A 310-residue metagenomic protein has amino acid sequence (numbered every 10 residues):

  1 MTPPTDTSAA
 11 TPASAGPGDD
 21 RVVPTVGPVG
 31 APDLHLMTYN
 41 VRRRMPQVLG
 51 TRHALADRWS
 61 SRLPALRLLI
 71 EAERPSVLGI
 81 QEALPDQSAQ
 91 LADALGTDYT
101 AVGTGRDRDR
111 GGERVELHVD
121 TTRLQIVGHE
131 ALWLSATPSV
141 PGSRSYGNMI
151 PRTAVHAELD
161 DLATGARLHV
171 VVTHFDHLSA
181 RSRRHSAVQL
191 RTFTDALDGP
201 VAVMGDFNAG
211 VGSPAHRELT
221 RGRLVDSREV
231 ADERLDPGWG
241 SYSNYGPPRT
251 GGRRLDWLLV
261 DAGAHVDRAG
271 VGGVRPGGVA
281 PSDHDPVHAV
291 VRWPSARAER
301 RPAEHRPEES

Functional and structural regions predicted by a protein language model:
M1-A94, D107-G112, S295-S310: N-terminal, active-site-proximal structural segment of metallo-dependent hydrolase catalytic domains
P3-D6, A10-V26, R123, R181 (+2 more regions): Metal-dependent phosphoester-hydrolase catalytic domains
A15-P28, D33, V77-R167, G270-G272: Structured beta-strand-rich core segments of catalytic domains in phosphoester-bond hydrolases
H35-V41, L66-L91, H118, A157 (+5 more regions): Active-site beta-strand/loop signature of hydrolases that rely on acidic residues for catalysis
V41-R43, L84-D86, D107-D109, L124 (+4 more regions): Solvent-exposed loop/turn segments at secondary-structure junctions within structured extracellular/periplasmic domains
P46-Q47, L162-R184: Metal-dependent phosphoester/phosphodiester hydrolase catalytic core
T51-L55, P138-Y146, V172-R181: Surface-exposed cleft-lining segments at the edges of enzyme active sites
R58-L66, A83, N148-R152, R181-Q189 (+3 more regions): Soluble or luminal CAZymes and related metallo-dependent hydrolases
